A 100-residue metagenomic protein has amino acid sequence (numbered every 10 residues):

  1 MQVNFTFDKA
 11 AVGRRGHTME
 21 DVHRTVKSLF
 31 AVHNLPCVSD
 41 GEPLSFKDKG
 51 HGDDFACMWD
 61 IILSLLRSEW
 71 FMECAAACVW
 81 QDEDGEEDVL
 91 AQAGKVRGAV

Functional and structural regions predicted by a protein language model:
M1-A10, A93-V100: Charged, low-complexity, helix/coiled-coil-prone segments
Q2-F5, A11-H23, K27-L29: Long, contiguous binding/interaction regions
F5-K9, S45-D53: Short beta-strand-to-loop capping motifs
R14, T18, D40, G50: Conserved aromatic-histidine-acidic binding/catalytic patches
H23-V26, S39, D88, V100: Positively charged, polar, low-complexity stretches
K27-K47: Short, glycine- and small/hydrophobic-rich beta-strand elements in well-ordered beta-sheets
K49-V100: Long, continuous compositionally biased terminal/linker segments
